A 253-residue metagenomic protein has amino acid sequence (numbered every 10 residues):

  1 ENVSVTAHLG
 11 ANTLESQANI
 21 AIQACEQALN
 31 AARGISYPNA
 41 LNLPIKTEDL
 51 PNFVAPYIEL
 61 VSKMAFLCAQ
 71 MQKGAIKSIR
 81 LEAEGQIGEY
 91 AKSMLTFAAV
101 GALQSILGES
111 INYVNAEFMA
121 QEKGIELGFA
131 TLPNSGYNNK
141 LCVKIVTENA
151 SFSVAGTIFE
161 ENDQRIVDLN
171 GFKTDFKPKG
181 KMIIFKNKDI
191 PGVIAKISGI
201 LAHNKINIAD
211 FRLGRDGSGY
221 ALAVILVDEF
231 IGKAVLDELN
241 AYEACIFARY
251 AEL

Functional and structural regions predicted by a protein language model:
E1-M71, K92, E252: Rossmann-like dinucleotide-binding domain for NAD(H)/NADP(H)
I45-T47, P51-L253: A conserved regulatory-domain signal marking ACT and ACT-like small-molecule sensing domains and adjacent regulatory
